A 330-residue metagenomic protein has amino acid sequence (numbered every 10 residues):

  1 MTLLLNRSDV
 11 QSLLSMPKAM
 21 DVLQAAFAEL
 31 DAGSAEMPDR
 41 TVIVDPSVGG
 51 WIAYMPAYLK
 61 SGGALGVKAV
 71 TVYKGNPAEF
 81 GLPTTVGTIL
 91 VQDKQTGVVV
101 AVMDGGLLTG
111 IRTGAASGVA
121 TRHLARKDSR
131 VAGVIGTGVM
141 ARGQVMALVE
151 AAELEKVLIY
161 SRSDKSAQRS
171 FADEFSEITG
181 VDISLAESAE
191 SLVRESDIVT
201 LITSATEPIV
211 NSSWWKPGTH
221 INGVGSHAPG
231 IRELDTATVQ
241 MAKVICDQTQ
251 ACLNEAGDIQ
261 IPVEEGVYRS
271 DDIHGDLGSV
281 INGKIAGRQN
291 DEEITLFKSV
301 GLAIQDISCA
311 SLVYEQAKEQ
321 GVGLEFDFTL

Functional and structural regions predicted by a protein language model:
M1-G110, G118, D128, G275 (+2 more regions): N-terminal ligand-binding/catalytic initiation module
R7-D9, I231-L330: Adenosine-phosphate binding glycine-rich loop
Q95-G105, L158, I183, Q289-I294: Glycine/charged-rich beta-loop-alpha catalytic/anionic-binding loops adjacent to active sites
A116-S117, V139-M146, E174, V181-E187 (+1 more regions): Active-site glycine-rich loop that binds ribose-phosphate moieties when present
S117, A125-A151, Y160-D164: Glycine-rich adenosine-cofactor-binding loop
V131, E155-K156, D182: Residues at the starts of beta-strands that form the adenosine-phosphate
E150-I178: NAD(P)-binding Rossmann-fold cofactor-contacting core
G180-V267: Rossmann-like adenosine-cofactor binding region
